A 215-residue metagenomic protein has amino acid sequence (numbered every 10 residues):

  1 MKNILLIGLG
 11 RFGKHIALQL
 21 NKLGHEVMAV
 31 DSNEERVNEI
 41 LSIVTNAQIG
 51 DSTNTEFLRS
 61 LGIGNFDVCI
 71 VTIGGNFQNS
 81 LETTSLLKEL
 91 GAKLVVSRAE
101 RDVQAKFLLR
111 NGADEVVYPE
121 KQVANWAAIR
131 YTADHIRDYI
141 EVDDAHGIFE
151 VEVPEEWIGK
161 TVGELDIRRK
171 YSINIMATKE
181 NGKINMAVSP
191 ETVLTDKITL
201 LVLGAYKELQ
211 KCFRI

Functional and structural regions predicted by a protein language model:
M1-I215: Cytosolic regulatory regions of ion transport systems
